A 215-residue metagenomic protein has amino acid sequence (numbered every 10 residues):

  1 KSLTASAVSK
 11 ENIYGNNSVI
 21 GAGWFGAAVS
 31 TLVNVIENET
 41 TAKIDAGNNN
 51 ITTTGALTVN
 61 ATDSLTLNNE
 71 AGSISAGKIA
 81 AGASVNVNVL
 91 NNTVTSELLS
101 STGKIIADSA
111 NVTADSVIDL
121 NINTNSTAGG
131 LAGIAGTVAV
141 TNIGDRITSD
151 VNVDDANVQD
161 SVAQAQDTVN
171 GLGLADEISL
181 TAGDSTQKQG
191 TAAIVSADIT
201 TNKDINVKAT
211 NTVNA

Functional and structural regions predicted by a protein language model:
K1-A215: Low-complexity, glycine- and small/polar-enriched segments
